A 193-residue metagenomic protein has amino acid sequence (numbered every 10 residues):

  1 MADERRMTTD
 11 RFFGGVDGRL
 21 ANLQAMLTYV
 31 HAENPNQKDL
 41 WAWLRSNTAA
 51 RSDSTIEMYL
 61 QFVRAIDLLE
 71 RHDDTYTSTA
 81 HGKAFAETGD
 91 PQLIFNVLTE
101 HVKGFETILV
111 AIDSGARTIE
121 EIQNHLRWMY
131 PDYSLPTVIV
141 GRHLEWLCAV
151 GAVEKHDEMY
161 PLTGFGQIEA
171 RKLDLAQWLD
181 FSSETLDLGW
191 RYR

Functional and structural regions predicted by a protein language model:
M1-R193: Donor-sugar nucleotide-binding helix/loop cap in glycosyltransferases
